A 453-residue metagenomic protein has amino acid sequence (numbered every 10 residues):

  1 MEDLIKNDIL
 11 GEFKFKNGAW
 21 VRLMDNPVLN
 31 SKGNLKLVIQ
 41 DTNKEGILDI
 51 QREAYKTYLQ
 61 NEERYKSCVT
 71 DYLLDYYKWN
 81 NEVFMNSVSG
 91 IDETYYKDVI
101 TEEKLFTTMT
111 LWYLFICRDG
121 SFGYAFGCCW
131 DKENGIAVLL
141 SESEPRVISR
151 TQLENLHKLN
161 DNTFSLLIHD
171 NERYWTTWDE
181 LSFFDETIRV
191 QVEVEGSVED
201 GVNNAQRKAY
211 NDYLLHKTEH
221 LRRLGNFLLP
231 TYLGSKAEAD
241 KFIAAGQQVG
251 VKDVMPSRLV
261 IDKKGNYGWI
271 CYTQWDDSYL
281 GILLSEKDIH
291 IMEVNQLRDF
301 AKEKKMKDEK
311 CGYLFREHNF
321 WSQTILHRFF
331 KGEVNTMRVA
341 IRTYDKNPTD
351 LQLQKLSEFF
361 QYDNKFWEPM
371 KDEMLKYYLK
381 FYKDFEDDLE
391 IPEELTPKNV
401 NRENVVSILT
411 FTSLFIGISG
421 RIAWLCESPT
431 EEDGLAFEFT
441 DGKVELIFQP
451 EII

Functional and structural regions predicted by a protein language model:
M1-A19, D25, T94-R189, Q248-V334 (+2 more regions): Acidic, proline/glycine-rich low-complexity IDRs
M1-D92, D161-I243, D308-P392: Long, contiguous N-terminal structural blocks used for assembly/anchoring
